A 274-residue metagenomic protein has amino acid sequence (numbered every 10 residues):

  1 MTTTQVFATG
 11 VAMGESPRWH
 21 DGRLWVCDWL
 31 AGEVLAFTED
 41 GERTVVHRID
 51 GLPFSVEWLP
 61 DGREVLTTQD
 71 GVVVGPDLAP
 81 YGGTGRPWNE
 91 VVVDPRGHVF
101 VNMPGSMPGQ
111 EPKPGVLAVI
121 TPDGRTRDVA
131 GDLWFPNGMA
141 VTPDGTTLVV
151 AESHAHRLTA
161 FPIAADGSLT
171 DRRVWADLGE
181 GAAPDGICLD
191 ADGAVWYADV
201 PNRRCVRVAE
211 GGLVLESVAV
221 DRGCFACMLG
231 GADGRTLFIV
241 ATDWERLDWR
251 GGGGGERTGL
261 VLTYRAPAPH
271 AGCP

Functional and structural regions predicted by a protein language model:
T3-A8, G41-R48, D77-G83, R125-G131 (+2 more regions): A short beta-strand motif characteristic of beta-propeller blades
F7-D21, I49-T68, T84-N102, S106-P108 (+4 more regions): Beta-rich, blade/repeat-based domains predominating in secreted/periplasmic proteins but also intracellular
W29, Q69, P104-S106, S153 (+3 more regions): Short loop/turn segments immediately following the C-termini of beta-strands
W29-L30, P108-G115, S153-H156, V200-P201 (+1 more regions): Short, solvent-exposed loop/turn segments at conserved positions within beta-propeller repeat blades
E33-L35, G71-V73, G115-A118, R157-T159 (+2 more regions): A short loop-to-beta-strand structural motif that recurs across blades of beta-propeller domains
H156-R157, F161, L169, A176-L213: Loop/turn-rich, solvent-exposed surfaces of beta-rich toroidal or solenoidal domains
F161-S168, A266-A271: Short loop/turn segments immediately following beta-strands, especially the blade-tip and inter-blade linker loops
M228-P274: Blade-level signature of beta-propeller repeat domains, shared across WD40, Kelch, NHL, RCC1 and BNR/Asp-box propellers
